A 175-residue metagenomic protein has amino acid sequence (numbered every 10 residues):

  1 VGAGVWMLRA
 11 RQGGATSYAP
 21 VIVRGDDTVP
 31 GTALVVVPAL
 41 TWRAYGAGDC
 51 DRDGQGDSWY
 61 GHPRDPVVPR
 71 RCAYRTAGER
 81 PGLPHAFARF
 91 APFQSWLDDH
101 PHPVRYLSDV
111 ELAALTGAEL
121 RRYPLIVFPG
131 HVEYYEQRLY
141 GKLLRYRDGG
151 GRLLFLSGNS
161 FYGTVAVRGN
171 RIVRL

Functional and structural regions predicted by a protein language model:
V1-A3, A10: Short, hydrophobic beta-strand segments
G2, G82-G169: Helical hinge/lid and interdomain linker segments adjacent to catalytic or ligand-binding clefts that mediate domain
V5, G13-R122: Aromatic-Pro/Gly-enriched surface loop or interdomain linker that acts as a lid/target-recognition segment
Q12-G13, R168: Short acidic-glycine loop/turn motifs at beta-strand connectors
I172-L175: Active-site-proximal C-terminal subdomain of hydrolase catalytic domains
